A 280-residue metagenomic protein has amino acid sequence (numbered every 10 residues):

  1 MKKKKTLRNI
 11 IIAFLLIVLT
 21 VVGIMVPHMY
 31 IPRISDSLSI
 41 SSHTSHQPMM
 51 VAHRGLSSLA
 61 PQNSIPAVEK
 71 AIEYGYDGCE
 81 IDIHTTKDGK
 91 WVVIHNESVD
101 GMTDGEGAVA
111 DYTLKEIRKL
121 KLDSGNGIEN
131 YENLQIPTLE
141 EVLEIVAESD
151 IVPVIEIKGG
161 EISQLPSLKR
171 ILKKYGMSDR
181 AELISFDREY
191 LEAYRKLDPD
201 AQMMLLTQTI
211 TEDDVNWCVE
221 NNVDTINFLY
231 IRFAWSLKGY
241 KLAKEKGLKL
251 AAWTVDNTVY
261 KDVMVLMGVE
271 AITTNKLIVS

Functional and structural regions predicted by a protein language model:
K2-S280: Phosphate-group recognition and catalysis centered on beta-loop-alpha active-site segments
